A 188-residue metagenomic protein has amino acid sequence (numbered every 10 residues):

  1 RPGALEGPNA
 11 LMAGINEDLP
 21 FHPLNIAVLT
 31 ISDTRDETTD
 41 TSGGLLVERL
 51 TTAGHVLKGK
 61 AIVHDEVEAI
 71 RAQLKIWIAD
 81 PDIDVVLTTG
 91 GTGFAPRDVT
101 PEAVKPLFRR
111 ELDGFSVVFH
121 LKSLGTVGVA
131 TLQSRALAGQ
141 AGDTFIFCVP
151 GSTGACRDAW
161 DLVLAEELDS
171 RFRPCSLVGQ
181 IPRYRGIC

Functional and structural regions predicted by a protein language model:
P2-C188: Non-catalytic beta/alpha edge segments that cap or flank active sites
